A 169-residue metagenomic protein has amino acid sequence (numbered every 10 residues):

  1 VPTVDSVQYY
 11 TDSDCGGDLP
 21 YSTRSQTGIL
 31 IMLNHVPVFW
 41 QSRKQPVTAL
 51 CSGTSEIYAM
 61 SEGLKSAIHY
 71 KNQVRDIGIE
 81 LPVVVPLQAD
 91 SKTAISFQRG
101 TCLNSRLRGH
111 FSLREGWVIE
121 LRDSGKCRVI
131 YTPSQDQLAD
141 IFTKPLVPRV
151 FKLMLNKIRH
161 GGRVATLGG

Functional and structural regions predicted by a protein language model:
S6, P46-G169: RNase H-like nuclease module associated with reverse transcription
S6-T54: RNase H-like nuclease fold core
